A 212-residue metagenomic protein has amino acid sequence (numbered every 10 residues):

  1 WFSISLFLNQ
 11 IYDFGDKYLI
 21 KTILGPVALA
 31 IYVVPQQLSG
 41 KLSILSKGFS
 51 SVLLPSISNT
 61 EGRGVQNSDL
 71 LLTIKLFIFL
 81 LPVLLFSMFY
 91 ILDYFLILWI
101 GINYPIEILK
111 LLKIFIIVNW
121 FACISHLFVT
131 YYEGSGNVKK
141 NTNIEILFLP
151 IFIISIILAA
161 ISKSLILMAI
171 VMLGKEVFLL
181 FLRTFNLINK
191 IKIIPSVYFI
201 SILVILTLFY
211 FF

Functional and structural regions predicted by a protein language model:
F2, I20-G40, P105-K110: Interfacial/gating helices of multi-pass transporter permease domains
N9, Y32-S51, L80-L84, F115-A122: Transmembrane helix-bundle signature of multi-pass secondary active exporters and lipid flippases
P35, S39-K75, V129-G134: Helix-loop junctions and terminal segments of transmembrane helices in multi-pass membrane transport/translocation
Q36, L76-F89, I166-L187, I205-L206: Short alpha-helical transmembrane segments in multi-pass integral membrane proteins
S58, I116-L147, F185-I191: Membrane-interface junctions at transmembrane-helix termini in multi-pass inner-membrane proteins
R63-L85, N141-I144, V197-Y198: Membrane-water interface segments that mark the loop-to-transmembrane alpha-helix transition
L71-C123, I153-I161, Y210: Alpha-helical transmembrane segments of multi-pass membrane transport and lipid-handling proteins
L112, G136-K139, I146-F181, K192-Y198 (+1 more regions): Membrane-interface helix-loop junctions in multi-pass transport and translocation proteins
